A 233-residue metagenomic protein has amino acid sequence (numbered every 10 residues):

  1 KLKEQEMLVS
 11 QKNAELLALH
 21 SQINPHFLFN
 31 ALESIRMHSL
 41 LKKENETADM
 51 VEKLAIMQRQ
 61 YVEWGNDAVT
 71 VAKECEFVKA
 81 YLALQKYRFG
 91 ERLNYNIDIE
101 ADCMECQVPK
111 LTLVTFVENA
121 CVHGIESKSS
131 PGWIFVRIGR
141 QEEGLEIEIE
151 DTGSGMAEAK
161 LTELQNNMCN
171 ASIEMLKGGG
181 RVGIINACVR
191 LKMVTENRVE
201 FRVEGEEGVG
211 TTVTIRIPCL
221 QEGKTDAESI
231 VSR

Functional and structural regions predicted by a protein language model:
K1-R202, T212: Two-component histidine phosphotransfer core
F201-R233: C-terminal end segment of the histidine kinase catalytic
